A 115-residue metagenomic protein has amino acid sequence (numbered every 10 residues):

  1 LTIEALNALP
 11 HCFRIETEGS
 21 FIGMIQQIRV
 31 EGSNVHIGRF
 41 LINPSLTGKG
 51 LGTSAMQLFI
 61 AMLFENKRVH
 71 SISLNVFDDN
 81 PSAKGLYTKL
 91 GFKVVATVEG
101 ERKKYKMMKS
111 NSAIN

Functional and structural regions predicted by a protein language model:
L1-S45, M62, N66, N111: Acetyl-CoA-dependent GNAT
I42, G48-M62, G85-K89: Conserved acetyl-CoA-binding loop-helix of GNAT-fold acetyltransferases
M56, F92, M107-M108: Methionine-biased hydrophobic packing positions in alpha-helices, especially within tandem helical repeat solenoids
E65-N75: Conserved GNAT acetyl-CoA-binding A-motif
L74-K84, G100-K104: Conserved beta-strand-loop-alpha-helix junction that forms the acyl-donor binding cleft
T88-V98: Conserved acetyl-CoA-binding loop of GNAT-fold acetyltransferases
Y105-N115: Terminal substrate-recognition subdomain of acyl/acetyltransferases
